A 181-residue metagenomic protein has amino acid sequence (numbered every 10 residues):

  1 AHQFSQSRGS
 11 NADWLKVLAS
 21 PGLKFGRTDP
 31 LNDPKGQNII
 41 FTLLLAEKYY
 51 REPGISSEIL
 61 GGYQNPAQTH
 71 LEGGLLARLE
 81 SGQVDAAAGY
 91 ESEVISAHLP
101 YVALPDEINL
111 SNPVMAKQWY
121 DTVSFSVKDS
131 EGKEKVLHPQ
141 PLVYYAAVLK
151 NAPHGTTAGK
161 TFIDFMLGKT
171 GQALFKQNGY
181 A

Functional and structural regions predicted by a protein language model:
A1-A181: Exported/periplasmic ABC-transporter solute-binding proteins
